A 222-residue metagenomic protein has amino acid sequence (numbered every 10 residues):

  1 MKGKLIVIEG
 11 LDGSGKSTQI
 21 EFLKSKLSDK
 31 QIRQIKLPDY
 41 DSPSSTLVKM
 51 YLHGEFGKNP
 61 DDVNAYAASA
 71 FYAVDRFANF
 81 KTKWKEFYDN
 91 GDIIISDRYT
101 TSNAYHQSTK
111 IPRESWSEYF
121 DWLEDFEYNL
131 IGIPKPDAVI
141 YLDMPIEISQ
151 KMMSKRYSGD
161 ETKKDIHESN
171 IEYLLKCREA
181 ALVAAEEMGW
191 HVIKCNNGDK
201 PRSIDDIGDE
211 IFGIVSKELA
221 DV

Functional and structural regions predicted by a protein language model:
K2-L5: Pre-Walker A (Motif I) flank of P-loop NTPase domains
I8: Hydrophobic anchor at the beta1->P-loop junction of P-loop NTPases
L11: P-loop (Walker A) phosphate-binding loop of NTP-binding proteins
K16: Conserved lysine of the Walker
Q19: Hydrophobic positions on the alpha1 helix immediately C-terminal to the Walker A/P-loop
K24, E147-V222: NTP-dependent small-molecule kinase module
K30-D125, N129-I131: ATP-dependent small-molecule kinase phosphotransfer cores that center on conserved nucleotide phosphate-binding segments
T101-E179: A glycine- and Lys/Arg-enriched "phosphate-lid" helix/loop adjacent to the NTP-binding pocket of small-molecule kinases
